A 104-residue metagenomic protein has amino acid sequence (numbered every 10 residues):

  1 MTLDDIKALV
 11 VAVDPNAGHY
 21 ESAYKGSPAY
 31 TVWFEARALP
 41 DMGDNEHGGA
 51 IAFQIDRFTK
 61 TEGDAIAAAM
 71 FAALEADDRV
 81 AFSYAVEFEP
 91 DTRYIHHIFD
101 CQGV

Functional and structural regions predicted by a protein language model:
M1-D44, K60-E62: Small/polar-rich, solvent-exposed N-terminal microdomains that initiate assembly or binding
Y24-G26, G48, T92-Y94: A generic structural signal for short, non-catalytic loop/turn and secondary-structure boundary residues
G43-H47, E89-P90: Short, solvent-exposed beta-strand/turn "edge" segments of beta-rich domains on protein surfaces
E46-A50, F71-A72: Short intrinsically disordered coil segments
G49-T61, Y94-V104: Oligomerization/assembly interface segments of phage tail-like spikes and tubes
E62-A69: Short, conserved charged micro-motifs
A69-V104: Acidic-leaning, charged glycine-interspersed low-complexity segments
